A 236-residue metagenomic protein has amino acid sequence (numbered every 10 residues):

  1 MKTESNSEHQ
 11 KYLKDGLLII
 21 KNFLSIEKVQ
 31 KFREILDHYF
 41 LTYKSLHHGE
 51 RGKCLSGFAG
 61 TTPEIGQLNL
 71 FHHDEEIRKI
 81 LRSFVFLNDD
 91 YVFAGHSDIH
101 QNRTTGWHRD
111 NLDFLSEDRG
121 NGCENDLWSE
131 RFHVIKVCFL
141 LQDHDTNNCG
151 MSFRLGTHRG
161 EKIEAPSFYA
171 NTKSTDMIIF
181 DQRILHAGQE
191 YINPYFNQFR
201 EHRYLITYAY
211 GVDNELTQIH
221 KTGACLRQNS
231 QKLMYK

Functional and structural regions predicted by a protein language model:
M1-K14, K21-G120: Non-heme Fe(II)-dependent double-stranded beta-helix
G16-L17, T175: Catalytic palm active-site di-aspartate
I19-N22, D90-G95, K136, G150-F153 (+1 more regions): A structural signal for short, well-ordered beta-strand segments and their strand-loop junctions that often border
Y39-T42, H144, D213: Phosphate/oxyanion-binding loops and surfaces in catalytic or ligand/nucleic-acid-binding neighborhoods
G52-C54, S129-R131, Q198-H202: A generic structural micro-feature
A94-G95, V137-F139, I206-Y210: A structural signal for short, well-ordered beta-strand segments
N102-M177, L216-A224: Catalytic core of non-heme Fe(II) oxygenases with the double-stranded beta-helix
H158, M177-I179, I184-L185, Q189-K236: Non-heme Fe(II)/2-oxoglutarate
